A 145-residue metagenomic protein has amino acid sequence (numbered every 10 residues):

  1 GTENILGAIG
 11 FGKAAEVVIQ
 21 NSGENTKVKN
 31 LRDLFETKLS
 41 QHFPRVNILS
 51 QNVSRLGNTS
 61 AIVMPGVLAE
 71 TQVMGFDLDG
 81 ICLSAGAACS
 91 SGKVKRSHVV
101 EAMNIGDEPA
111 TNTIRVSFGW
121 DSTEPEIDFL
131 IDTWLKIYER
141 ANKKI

Functional and structural regions predicted by a protein language model:
G1-I145: Pyridoxal 5′-phosphate
